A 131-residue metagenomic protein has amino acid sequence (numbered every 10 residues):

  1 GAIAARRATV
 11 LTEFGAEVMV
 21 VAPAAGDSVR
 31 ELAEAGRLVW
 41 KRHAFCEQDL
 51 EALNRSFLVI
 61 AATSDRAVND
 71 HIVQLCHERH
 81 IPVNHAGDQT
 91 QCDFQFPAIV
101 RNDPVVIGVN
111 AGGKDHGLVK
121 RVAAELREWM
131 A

Functional and structural regions predicted by a protein language model:
G1-A131: Adenine nucleotide-associated cytosolic modules
